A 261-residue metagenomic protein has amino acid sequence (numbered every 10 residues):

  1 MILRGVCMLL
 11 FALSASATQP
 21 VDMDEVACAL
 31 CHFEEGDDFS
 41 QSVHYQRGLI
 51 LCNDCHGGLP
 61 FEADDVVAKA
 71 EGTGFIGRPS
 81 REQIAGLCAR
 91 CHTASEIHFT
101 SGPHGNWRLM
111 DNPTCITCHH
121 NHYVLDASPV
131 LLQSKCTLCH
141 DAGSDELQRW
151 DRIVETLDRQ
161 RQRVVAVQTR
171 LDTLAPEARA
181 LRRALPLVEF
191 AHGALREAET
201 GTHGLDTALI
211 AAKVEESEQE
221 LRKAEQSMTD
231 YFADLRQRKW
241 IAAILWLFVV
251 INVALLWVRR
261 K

Functional and structural regions predicted by a protein language model:
M1-L9: Sec-dependent signal peptide recognition, specifically the positively charged N-region followed immediately by
S16-W257: Short sequence/structural segments immediately N-terminal
R259-K261: Alpha-helical transmembrane anchor segments
